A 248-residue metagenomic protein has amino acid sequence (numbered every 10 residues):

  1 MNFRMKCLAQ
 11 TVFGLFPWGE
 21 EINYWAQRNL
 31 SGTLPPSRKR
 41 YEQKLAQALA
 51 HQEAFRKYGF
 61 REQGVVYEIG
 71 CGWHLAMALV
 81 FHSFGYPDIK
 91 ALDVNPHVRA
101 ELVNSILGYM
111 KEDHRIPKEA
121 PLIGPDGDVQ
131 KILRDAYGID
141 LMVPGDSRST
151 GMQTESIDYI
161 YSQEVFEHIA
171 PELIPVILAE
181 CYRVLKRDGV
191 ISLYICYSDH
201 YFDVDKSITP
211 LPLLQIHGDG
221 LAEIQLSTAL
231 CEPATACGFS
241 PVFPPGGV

Functional and structural regions predicted by a protein language model:
Y24-E62: Class I SAM-dependent methyltransferase Rossmann-like catalytic core, especially the SAM/SAH-binding loop
E62-W73: Conserved class I S-adenosyl-L-methionine
L107-D146: S-adenosyl-L-methionine
S147-I160: A short acidic, Gly/Pro-enriched loop at the edge of an enzyme's catalytic core that lines a small-molecule cofactor
S162-V165: A short beta-strand submotif of the Rossmann-like class I SAM-dependent methyltransferase core that lines
P175-R187: A short glycine-rich, Lys/Arg-flanked "PGG" loop and its adjoining helix->strand segment in the class I
V190-Q215: Conserved class I S-adenosyl-L-methionine
I224-G247: Short alpha-helix
